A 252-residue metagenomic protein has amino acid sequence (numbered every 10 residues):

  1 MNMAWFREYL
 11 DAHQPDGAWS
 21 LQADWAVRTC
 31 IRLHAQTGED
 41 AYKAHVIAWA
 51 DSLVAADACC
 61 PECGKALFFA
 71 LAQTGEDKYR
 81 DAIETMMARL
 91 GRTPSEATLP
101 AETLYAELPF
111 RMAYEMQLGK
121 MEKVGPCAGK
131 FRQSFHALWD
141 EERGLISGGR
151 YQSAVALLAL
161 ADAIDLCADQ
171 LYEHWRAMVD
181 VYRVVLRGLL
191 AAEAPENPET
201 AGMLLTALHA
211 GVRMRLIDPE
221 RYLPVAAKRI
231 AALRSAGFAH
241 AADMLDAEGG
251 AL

Functional and structural regions predicted by a protein language model:
N2-W25, T29, L33-T85, A194-L252: CBM-like carbohydrate-recognition segments
S20, D24, C60-L71, L99-L104 (+4 more regions): Aromatic-lined, polymer-binding surfaces characteristic of secreted/periplasmic polysaccharide-degrading enzymes
C30, L53, L90, S134-F135 (+2 more regions): Buried hydrophobic core positions in alpha-solenoid tandem helical repeats
T74-D77, Y114-G125, A163-R176, M214-D218: Inter-helical turn/loop segments and adjacent helix faces that build the functional surface of alpha-helical bundle
D77-P109: Asp-box/WD-like beta-propeller blade repeats and closely related beta-sheet repeat scaffolds
A106, F110, K123-S134, A226-D243: Preference for long, well-ordered alpha-helical segments
K120-A161: Loop-centered beta-sheet repeat module
V155-A194: Oxyanion-binding "anion nests"
